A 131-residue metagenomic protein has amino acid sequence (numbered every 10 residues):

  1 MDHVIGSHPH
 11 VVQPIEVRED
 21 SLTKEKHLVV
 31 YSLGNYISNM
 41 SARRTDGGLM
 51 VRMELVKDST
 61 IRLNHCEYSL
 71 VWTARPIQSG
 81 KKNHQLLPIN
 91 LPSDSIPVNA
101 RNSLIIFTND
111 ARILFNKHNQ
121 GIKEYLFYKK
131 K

Functional and structural regions predicted by a protein language model:
M1-M50: Conserved beta-sheet core of the metallophosphoesterase superfamily
D46, M50-K131: A short C-terminal boundary segment appended to hydrolase-like catalytic domains
